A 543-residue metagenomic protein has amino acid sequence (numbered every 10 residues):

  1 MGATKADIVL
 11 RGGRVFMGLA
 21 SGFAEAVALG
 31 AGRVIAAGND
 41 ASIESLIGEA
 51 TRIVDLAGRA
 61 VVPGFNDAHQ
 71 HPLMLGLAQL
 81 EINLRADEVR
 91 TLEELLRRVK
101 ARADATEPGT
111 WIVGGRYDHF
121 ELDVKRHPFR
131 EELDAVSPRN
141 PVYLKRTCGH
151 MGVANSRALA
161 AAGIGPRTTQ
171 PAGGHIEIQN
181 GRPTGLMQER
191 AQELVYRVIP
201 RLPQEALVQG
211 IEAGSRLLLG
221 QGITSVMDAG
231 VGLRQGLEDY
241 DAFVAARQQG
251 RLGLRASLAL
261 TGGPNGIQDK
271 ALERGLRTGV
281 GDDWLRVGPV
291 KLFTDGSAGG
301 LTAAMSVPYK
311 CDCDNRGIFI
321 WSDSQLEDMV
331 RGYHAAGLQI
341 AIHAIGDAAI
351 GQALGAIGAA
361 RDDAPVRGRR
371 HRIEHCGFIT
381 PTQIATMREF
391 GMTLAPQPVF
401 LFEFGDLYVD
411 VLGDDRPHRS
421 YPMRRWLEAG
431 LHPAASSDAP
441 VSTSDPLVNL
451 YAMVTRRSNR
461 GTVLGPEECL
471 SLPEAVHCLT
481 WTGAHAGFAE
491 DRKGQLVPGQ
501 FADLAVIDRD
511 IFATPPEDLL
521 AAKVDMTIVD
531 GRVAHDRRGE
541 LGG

Functional and structural regions predicted by a protein language model:
M1-A6, S437: Extreme N-terminus of proteins, especially the signal/transit-peptide cleavage junction and the first residues
K5-R11, F16, A20-E273, G288 (+9 more regions): Divalent metal-binding segments
G13-V15, G32-V34, H485, L504-A505 (+1 more regions): Short beta-strand segments in beta-sandwich/barrel cores
A246-Q249, G275-L285, V366, M387-E389: Acidic (Asp/Glu)-rich catalytic clusters
Q268-V280, P396: Substrate-binding cleft/loops of secretory-pathway carbohydrate-active enzymes
T278-G279, T514-L519: Short proline/glycine-enriched turn/loop segments at secondary-structure junctions
R331-A341, I345-H371, H375-C376, P381-A385 (+3 more regions): His/Asp/Glu-enriched, well-ordered alpha-helical/loop segment that forms or immediately abuts the divalent-metal
